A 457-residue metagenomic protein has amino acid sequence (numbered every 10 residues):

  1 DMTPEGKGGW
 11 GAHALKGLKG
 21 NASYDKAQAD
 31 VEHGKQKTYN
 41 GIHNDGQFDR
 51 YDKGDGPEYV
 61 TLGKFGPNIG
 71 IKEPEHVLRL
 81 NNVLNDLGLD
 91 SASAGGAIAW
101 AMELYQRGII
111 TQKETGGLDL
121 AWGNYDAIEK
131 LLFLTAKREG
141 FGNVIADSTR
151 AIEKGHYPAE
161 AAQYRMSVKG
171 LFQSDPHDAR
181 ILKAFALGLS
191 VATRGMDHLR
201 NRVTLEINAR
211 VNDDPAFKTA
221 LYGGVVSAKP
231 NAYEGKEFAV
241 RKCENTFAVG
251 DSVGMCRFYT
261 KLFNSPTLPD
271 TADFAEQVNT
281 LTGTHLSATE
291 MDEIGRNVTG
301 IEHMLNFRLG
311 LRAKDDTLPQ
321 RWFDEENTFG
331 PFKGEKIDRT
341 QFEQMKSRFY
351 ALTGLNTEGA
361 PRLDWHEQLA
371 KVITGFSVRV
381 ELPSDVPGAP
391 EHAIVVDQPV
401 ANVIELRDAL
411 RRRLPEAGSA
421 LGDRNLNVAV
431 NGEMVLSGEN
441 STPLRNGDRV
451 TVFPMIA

Functional and structural regions predicted by a protein language model:
D1-I373: Extended C-terminal regions of large enzymes
I373-A457: Ubiquitin-like/PB1-type beta-grasp interaction modules and other compact soluble beta-rich domains
